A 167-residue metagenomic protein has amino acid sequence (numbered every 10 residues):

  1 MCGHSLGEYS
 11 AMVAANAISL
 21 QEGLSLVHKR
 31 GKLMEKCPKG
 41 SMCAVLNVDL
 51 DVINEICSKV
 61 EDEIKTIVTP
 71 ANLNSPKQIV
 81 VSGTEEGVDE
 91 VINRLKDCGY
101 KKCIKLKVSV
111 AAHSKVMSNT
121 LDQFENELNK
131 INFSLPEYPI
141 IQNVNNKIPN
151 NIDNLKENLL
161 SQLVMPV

Functional and structural regions predicted by a protein language model:
M1-C2, V81: Helix-rich "cap/lid" substructures immediately adjacent to catalytic or cofactor-binding pockets
C2-A11, S19: Gly/Ala-rich beta-loop-alpha elbow adjacent to hydrolase catalytic centers
A14-P166: Alpha/beta catalytic cores of group-transfer enzymes, especially the acyltransferase/condensing modules of polyketide
